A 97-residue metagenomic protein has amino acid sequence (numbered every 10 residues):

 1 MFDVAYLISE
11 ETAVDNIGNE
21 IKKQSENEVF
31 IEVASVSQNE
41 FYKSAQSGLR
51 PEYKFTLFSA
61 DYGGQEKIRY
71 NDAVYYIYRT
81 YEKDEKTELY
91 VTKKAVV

Functional and structural regions predicted by a protein language model:
M1-E20: Active-site-proximal polar cores
F2, N19-V97: Short, conserved turn/kink motifs that form compact alpha/beta structural patches or helix kinks used as
